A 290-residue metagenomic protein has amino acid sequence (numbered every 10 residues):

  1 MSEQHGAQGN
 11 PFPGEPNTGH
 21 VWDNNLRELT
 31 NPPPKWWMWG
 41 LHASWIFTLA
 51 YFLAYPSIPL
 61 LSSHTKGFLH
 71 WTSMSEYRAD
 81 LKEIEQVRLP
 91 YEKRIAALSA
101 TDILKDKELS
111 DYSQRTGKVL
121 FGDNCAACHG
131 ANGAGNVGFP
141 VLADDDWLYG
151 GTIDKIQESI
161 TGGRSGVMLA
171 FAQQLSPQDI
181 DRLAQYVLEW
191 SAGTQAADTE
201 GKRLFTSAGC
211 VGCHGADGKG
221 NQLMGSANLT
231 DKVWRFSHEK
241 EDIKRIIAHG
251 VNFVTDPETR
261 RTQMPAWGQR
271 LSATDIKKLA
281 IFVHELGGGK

Functional and structural regions predicted by a protein language model:
S2-E108, Y149-K155, A170-V187, G268-V283: Periplasmic c-type cytochrome electron-transfer domains
T18, N25, L29, G138 (+2 more regions): Glycine-rich, flexible loop/turn motifs
W39, L53, G122, G135-G138 (+4 more regions): Basic, gly/Ser/Thr/Pro-rich low-complexity segments located predominantly at protein N termini
S99-Y112, G130, V141, D146: Sequence context of c-type cytochrome heme-c attachment sites
L109-A134, L148-G150, Q157-G162, T194-L223 (+2 more regions): Sequence/structural segment immediately N-terminal to covalent heme-attachment motifs in c-type and related
V137, A143-G193, D217, N221-M224 (+1 more regions): Extracytoplasmic electron-transfer domains, predominantly the class I c-type cytochrome c fold
G289-K290: Short, solvent-exposed mixed-charge patches
